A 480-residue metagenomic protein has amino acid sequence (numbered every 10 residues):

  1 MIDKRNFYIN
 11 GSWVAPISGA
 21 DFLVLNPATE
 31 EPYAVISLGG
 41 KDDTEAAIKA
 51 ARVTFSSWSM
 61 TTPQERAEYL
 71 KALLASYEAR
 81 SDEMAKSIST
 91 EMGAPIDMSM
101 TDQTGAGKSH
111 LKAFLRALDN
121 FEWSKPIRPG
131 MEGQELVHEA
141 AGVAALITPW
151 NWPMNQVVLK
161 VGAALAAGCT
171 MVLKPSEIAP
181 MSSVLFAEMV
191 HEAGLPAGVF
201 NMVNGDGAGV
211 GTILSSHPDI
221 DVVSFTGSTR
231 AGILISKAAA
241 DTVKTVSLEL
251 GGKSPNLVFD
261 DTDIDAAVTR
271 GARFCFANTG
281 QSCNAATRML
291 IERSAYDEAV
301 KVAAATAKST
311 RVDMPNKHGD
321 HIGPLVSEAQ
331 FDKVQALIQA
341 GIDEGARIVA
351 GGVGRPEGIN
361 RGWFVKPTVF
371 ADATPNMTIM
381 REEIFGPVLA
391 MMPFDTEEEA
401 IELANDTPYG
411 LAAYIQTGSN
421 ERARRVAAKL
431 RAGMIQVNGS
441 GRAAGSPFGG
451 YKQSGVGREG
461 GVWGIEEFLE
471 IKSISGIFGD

Functional and structural regions predicted by a protein language model:
M1-E132, V326: N-terminal Rossmann-like NAD(P)+-binding subdomain of aldehyde/semialdehyde dehydrogenases
P27, K41-T44, P63, I264 (+3 more regions): Residues at or immediately preceding the N-termini of alpha-helices
P27-V35, I220, L257, I338 (+3 more regions): Conserved C-terminal structural/oligomerization subdomain of aldehyde/semialdehyde dehydrogenase
E30, R66, I88, L111 (+9 more regions): Residue-level signal for inorganic ion chemistry
Y33-G39, T54-M60, G107, L146 (+6 more regions): Short, well-ordered beta-strand elements within core beta-sheets of diverse protein domains
F55, S59, L74-S81, A85 (+17 more regions): Structural signal for hydrophobic packing residues in well-ordered secondary-structure cores of soluble enzyme domains
W123-A266, F394: Rossmann-like NAD(P) dinucleotide-binding subdomain of oxidoreductase/dehydrogenase enzymes
V222, R230-T374, V437: ALDH superfamily catalytic-core signature
